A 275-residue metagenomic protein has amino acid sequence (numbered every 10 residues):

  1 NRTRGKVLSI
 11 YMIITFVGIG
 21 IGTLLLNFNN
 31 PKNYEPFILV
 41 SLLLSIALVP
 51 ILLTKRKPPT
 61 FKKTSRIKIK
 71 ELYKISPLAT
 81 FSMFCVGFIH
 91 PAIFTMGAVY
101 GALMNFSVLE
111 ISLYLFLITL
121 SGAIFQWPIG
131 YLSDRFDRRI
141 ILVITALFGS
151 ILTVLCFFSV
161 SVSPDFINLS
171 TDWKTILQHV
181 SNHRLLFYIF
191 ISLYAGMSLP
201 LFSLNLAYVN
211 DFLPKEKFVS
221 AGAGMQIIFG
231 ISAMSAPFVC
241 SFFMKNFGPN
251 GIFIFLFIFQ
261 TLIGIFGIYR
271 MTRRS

Functional and structural regions predicted by a protein language model:
N1, L199-L213: Intracellular juxtamembrane helix-capping segments at the cytosolic ends of symmetry-related transmembrane helices
N1-I13: Cytoplasmic helix-loop-helix junction between adjacent transmembrane helices in 12-TM secondary transporters
N27, S41-T60, F266-R270: C-terminal membrane-cytosol helix-exit motif in multi-pass small-molecule transporters
F28-L43, F242-Q260: A membrane-interface helix-boundary motif in multi-pass transporters
N30, Q126-D137, M244-K245: Helix-to-loop junctions at the C-terminal end of transmembrane segments in multipass secondary transporters
I140-L155, F257: Structural signature of the two symmetry-related core transmembrane helices
F148-N168, D172-H179: C-terminal ends and interior cores of transmembrane alpha-helices in multi-pass membrane transporters/permeases
E216-K245: A late C-terminal transmembrane helix in Major Facilitator Superfamily
